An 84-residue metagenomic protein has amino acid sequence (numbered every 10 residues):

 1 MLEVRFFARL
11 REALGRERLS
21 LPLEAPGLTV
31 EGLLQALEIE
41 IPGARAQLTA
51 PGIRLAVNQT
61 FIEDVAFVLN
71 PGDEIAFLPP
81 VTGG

Functional and structural regions predicted by a protein language model:
M1-G83: Ubiquitin-like/PB1-type beta-grasp interaction modules and other compact soluble beta-rich domains
